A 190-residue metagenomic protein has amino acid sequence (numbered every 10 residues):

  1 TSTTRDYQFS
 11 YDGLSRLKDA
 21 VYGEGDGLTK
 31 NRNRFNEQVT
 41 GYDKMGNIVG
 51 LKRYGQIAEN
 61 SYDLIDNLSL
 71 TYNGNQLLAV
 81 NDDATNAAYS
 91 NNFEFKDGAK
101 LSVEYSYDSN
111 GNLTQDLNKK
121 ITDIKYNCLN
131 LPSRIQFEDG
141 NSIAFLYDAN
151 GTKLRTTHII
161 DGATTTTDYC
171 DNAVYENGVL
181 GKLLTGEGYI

Functional and structural regions predicted by a protein language model:
T1-S2, Y7, G13, D19-G25 (+7 more regions): Beta-turn initiation residues at beta-strand->coil junctions
T1-T3, T71-K119, T164-I190: Short, ordered secondary-structure scaffold segments
T3-R5, R34-N36, L64-I65, A99-L101 (+2 more regions): Short, small/polar residue-rich loop motifs at catalytic or cofactor-binding pockets
Y7, A20, N33, N91-F93 (+2 more regions): Short non-domain terminal segments
Q8, Q38-V39, S102-S106: Signature of short aromatic-glycine-proline-rich micro-motifs recurring in repeat-based ectodomains
G27-R34: Short glycine-/Asp-/Thr-/Trp-enriched loop segments that recur within the blades of beta-propeller repeat domains
K44-G46, G50-N75, K125-I190: Short secondary-structure transition motifs
